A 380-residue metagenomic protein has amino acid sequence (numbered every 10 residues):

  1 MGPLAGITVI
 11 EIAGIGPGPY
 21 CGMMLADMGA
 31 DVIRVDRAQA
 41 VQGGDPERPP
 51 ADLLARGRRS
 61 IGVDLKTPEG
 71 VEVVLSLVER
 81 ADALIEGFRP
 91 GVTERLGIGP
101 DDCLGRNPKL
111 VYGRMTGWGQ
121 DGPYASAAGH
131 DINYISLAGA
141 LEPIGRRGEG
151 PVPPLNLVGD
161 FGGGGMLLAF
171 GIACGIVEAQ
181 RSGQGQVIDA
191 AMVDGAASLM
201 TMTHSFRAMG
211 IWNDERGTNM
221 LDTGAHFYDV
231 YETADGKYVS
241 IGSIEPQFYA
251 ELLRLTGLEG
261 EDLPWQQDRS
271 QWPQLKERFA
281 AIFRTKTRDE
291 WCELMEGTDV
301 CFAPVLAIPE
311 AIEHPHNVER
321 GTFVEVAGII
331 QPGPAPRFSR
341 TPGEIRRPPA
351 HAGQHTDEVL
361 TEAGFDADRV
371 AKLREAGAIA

Functional and structural regions predicted by a protein language model:
M1-G171, G175-R181, H351, D357-A380: N-terminal helix-loop segment corresponding to the beta1-alpha1 unit of nucleotide/adenylate-binding folds
M1-T8, E215, E232-A234, I308-A380: Terminal low-complexity tails and localization/encapsulation signals of metabolic enzymes
V35, M209-R216: Short Pro/Gly-enriched beta-strand edge/turn motifs at strand-loop
W118-G119, M192-A197, D235-K237, S243-F248 (+1 more regions): Glycine-rich beta-alpha junction loops
A138, G164-G185, S198-I211, E251-E259: Oxidoreductase and adenylate-handling cofactor-binding alpha/beta cores
V152-G163, G185-V187, T218-N219, H226-Y228 (+3 more regions): A short glycine-threonine-serine/GTX helix/turn-capping micro-motif
G185-V193, V370-E375: Beta-strand segments within the central parallel beta-sheet cores of soluble alpha/beta enzyme folds
H226-T298, F302: Aromatic-enriched alpha-helical interface/lid elements that frame and gate functional surfaces
